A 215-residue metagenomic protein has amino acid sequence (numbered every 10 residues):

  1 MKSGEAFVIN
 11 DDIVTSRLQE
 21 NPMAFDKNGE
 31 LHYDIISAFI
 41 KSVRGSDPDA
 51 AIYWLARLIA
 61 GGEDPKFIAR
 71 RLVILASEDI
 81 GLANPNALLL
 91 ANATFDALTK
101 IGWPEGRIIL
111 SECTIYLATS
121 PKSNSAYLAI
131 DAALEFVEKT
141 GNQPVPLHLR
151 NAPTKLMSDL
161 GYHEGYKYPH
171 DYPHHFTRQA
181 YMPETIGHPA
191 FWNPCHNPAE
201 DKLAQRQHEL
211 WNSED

Functional and structural regions predicted by a protein language model:
M1, I40-V43, D47: Conserved strand-helix element at the start of the C-terminal RecA-like helicase core
M1-K27: Non-catalytic interfacial helical region
G4, K41, A190: Short, flexible active-site loop motifs that bind/organize anionic cofactors or intermediates
I9-I13, F25, I68, R107 (+1 more regions): Membrane-targeting and insertion segments and their boundary/processing signals
D12-L18, D34, K41, I52: Alpha-helical lid/collar subdomain of P-loop NTPases
N21-K27, L31-V43: Active-site flanking loop/helix segments enriched in acidic
D47-A50, W54-F176, M182-D215: Terminal-proximal interaction/regulatory segments of ATP-powered molecular machines
